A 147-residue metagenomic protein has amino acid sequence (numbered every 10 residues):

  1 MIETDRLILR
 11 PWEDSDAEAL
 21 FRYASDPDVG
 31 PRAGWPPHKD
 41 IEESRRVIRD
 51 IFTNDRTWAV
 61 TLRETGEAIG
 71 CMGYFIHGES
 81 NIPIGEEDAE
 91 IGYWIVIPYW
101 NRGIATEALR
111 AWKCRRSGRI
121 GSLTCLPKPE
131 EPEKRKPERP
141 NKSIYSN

Functional and structural regions predicted by a protein language model:
M1-P31, A59-N147: Acyl-donor (CoA/ACP) binding surface of acyl/acetyltransferases
D28-R49: Conserved GNAT-fold acetyl-CoA-binding loop/helix
I48-T61: A short helix-loop-beta-strand connector motif used in the catalytic cores of GNAT acetyltransferases and, in some
